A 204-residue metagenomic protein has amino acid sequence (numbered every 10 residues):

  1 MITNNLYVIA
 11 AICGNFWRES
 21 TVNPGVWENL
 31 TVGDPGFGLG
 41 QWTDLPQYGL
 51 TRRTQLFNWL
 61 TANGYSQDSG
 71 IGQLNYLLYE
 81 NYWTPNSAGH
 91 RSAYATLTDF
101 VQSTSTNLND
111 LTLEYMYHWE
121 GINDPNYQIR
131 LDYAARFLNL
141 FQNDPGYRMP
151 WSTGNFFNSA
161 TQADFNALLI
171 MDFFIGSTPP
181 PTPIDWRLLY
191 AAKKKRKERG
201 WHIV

Functional and structural regions predicted by a protein language model:
M1, W17-N107: Peptidoglycan-targeting cell-wall enzymes and recognition modules
M1-G14, N126-V204: Extracellular cell-wall/glycan-interacting regions and their flexible linkers
N5, S69, S103-D110, G121-N123 (+2 more regions): Intrinsic-disorder/low-complexity, polar/charged segments
Y7-N23, M116: Short, functionally critical alpha-helical segments immediately adjacent to catalytic or ligand/cofactor-binding
S20-T21, Q47, Y79-W83, E120 (+3 more regions): Residue-level marker of positions within ordered structural domains that often coincide with functionally constrained
E80-R136, L140: Extracellular low-complexity, Gly/Ser/Thr-rich intrinsically disordered linkers and protease-sensitive activation/hinge
